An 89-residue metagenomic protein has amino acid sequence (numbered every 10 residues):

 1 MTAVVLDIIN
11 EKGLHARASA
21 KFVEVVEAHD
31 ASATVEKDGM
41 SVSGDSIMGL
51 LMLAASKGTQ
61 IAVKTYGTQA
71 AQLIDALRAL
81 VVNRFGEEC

Functional and structural regions predicted by a protein language model:
M1-N10: Short amphipathic
V4, A33, T59-I61: Conserved beta-strand core positions
D7, E36, K64-Y66: Solvent-exposed beta-strand sheet faces enriched in polar/charged residues
I9-G44, M48, M52-S56: Compact, glycine-rich, soluble single-domain proteins
S56-C89: C-terminal structural segments of small proteins and small subunits
